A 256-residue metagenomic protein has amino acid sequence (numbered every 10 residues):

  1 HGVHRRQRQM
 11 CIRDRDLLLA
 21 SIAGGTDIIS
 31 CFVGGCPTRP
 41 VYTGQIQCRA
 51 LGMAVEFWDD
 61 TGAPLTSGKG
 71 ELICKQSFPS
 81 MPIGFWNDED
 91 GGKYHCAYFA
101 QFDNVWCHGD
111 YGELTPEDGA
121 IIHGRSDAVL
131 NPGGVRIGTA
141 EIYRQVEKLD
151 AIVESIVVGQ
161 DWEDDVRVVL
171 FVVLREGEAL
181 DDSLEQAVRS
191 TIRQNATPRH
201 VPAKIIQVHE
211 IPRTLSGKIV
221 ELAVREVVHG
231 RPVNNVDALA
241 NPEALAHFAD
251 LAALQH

Functional and structural regions predicted by a protein language model:
H1-I12: Single conserved hydrophobic/aromatic residue that forms the stacking wall/gate of nucleotide- or nucleobase-binding
R5-R6, D16-P37, Q47-M53, P79-M81: Conserved A3 ("GATE") glycine/threonine-rich loop of ANL adenylate-forming enzymes
R13, G25-T43, T61, S77 (+1 more regions): Active-site loops of AMP-binding adenylate-forming
A20, I205-V208: General small-molecule cofactor/ligand-binding pocket signal
T43-R49, Q101-N104: Short Gly/Pro-enriched turn/cap motifs at secondary-structure boundaries
R49-A50, A63-F99, I137, P232-V233 (+1 more regions): Conserved ATP/PPi-binding loop(s) of AMP-dependent carboxylate-activating enzymes
D59-D60, L114-T115, R213-T214: Short, acidic, Ser/Thr-enriched surface-loop or helix-capping motifs
F78, I83, G92, C96 (+6 more regions): AMP-binding/adenylate-forming catalytic core of the ANL superfamily
